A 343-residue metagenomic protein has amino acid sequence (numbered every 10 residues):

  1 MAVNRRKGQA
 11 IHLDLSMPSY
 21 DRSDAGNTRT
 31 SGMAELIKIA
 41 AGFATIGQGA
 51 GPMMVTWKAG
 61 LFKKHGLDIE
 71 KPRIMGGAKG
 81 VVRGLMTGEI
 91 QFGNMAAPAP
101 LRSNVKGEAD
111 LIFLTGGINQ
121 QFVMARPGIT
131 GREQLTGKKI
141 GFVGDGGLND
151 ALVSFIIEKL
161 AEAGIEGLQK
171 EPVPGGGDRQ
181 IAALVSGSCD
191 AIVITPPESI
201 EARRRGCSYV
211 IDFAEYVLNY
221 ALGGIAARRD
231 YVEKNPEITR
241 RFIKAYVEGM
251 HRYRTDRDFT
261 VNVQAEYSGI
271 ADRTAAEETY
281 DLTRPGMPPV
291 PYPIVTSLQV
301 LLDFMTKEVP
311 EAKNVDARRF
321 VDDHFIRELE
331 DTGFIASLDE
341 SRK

Functional and structural regions predicted by a protein language model:
M1-L36, D339-K343: Short, low-complexity disordered leader/linker segments with a strong preference for bacterial N-terminal type II
G32-D178, A183, D190-P196, C207-F213 (+1 more regions): Short, glycine-/small- and polar/acidic-enriched structural segments that line small-molecule recognition paths
G49, K58, N119-Q120, G131 (+8 more regions): Glycine-rich, flexible loop/turn motifs
V55, L61, I156-K159, E201 (+3 more regions): Residues within well-ordered alpha helices
G137, A227-D230, G286: Short amphipathic alpha-helical segments at helix-loop
R179-G269: Pocket-lining segment of extracytoplasmic ligand-binding domains
K234-N314: Secondary-structure end/capping motifs
T306-K343: Conserved C-terminal helix/tail region of periplasmic/extracytoplasmic solute-binding proteins
